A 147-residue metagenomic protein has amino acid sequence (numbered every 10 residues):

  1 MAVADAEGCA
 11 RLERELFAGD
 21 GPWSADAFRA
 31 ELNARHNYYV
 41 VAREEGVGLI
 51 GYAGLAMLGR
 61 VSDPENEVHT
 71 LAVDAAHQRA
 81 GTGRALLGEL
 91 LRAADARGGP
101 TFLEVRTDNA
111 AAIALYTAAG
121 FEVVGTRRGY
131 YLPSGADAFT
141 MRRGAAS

Functional and structural regions predicted by a protein language model:
A2, V40, P100, R106-A110 (+2 more regions): C-terminal "cap" of GNAT-fold acetyltransferases
V3-A6, A10-Q78, R84-R97, G144-S147: Acetyl-CoA-dependent GNAT
E31, D95, A111-A112, S134: Short secondary-structure boundary/hinge segments and terminal tails
G81, G120: Short glycine-rich hinge loops at helix-strand junctions in the catalytic core of two-component histidine kinases
L86, N109-A112: Conserved short alpha-helix immediately C-terminal to the canonical SAM/SAH-binding motif I of Rossmann-like
Y116: Append "Primarily bacterial transcriptional regulators
V123-G125: A secondary-structure capping/hinge motif
